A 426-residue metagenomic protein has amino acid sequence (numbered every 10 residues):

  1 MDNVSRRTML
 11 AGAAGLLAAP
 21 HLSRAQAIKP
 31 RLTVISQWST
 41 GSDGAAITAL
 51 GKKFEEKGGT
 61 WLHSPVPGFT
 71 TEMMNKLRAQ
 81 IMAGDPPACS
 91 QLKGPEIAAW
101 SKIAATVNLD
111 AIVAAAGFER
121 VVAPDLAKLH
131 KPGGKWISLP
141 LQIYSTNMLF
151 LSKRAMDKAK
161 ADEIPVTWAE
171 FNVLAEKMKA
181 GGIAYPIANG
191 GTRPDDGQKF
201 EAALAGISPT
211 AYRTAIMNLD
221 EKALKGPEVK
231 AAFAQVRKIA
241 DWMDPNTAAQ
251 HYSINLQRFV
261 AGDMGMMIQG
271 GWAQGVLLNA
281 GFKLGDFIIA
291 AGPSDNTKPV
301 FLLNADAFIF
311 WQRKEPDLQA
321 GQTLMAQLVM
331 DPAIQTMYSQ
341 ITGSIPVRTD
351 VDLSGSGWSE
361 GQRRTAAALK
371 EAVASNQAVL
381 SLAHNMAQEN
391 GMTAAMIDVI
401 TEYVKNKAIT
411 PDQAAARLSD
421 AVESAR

Functional and structural regions predicted by a protein language model:
N3, T8-A99, I103, A116-F118 (+4 more regions): Conserved N-terminal structural module of periplasmic/extracytoplasmic solute-binding proteins
A19, W136-L141, N172-E221, M264: Extracytoplasmic/periplasmic solute-binding protein
P30, K52, E56-K57, D157-A159 (+4 more regions): Extracytoplasmic/periplasmic substrate-recognition and gating elements
A88-Q91, G265-G270: Paired acidic/hydrophobic, glycine-rich loop segments that form the ligand-binding mouth/hinge of periplasmic-binding
P95-N147, N172, K199, I289: Hinge/lid segment of periplasmic solute-binding proteins
D110-V122, G191, I207-A231, N279-G281 (+1 more regions): Short, solvent-exposed loop/beta-turn-alpha elements that line the ligand-binding surface or hinge of extracytoplasmic
P140, F308, A366-A421: C-terminal capping/gating helix-and-loop segments adjacent to ligand/active sites or protein-protein/ligand interfaces
A175-M178, N218-A248: Glycine-centered hinge/linker elements that transmit conformational signals in sensory and ligand-binding systems
